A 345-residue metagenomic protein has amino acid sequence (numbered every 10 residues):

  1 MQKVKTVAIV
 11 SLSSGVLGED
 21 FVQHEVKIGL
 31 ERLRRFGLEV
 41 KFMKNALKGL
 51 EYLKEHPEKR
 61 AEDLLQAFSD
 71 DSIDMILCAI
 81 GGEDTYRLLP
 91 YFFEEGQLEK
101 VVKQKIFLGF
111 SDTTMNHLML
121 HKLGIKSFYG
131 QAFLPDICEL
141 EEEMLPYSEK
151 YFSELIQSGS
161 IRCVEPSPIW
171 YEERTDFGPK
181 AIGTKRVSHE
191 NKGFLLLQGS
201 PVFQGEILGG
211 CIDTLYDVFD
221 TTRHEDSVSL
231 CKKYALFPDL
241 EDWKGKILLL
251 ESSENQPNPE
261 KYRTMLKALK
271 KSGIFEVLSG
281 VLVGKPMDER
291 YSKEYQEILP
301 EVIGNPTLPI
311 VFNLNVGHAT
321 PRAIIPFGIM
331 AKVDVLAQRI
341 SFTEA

Functional and structural regions predicted by a protein language model:
M1-S72: ATP/NTP phosphate-donor binding region
Q2, Q97-K103, S272-V277, G304: Short, conserved loop/helix-junction motifs that constitute active-site signature segments in enzyme catalytic cores
I9, I76, D112, L215 (+2 more regions): Buried hydrophobic positions in well-ordered alpha/beta secondary-structure cores of metabolic enzymes
S69-F93: Long, hydrophobic/aromatic-enriched structural stretches that serve as scaffold segments
E94-K122, K126-P135, P309: Short, acidic/small-residue loops that bind anionic groups at enzyme active sites
F128-D213: Conserved anion/nucleotide-ligand pocket segment
D220-S292: Internal helical hairpin/lid segments
K261, K267-K270, G280-A345: ATP/nucleoside-binding phosphotransfer catalytic cores, i.e., glycine-rich phosphate-binding loops
